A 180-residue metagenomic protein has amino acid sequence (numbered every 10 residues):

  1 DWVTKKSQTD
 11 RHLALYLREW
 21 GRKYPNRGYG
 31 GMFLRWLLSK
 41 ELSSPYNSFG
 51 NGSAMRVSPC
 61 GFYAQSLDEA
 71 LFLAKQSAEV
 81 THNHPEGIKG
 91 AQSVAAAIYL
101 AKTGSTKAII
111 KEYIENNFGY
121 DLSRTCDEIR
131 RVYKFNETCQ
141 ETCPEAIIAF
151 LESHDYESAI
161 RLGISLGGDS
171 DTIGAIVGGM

Functional and structural regions predicted by a protein language model:
D1-M180: Structured, active/binding-site neighborhoods that engage oxygen-rich ligands
